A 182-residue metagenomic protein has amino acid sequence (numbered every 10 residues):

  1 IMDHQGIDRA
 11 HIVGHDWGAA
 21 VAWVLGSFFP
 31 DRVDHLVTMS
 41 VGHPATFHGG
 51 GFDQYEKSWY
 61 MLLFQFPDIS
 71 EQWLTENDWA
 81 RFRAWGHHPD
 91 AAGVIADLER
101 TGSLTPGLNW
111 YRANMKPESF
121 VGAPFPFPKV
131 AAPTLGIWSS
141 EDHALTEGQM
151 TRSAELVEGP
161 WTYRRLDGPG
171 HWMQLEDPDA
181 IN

Functional and structural regions predicted by a protein language model:
I1-V13, W17-R165, Q174: Flexible "cap/lid" subdomain of the alpha/beta-hydrolase fold that forms the substrate-access gate
L166-N182: Catalytic histidine-centered segment of alpha/beta-hydrolase-like enzymes
